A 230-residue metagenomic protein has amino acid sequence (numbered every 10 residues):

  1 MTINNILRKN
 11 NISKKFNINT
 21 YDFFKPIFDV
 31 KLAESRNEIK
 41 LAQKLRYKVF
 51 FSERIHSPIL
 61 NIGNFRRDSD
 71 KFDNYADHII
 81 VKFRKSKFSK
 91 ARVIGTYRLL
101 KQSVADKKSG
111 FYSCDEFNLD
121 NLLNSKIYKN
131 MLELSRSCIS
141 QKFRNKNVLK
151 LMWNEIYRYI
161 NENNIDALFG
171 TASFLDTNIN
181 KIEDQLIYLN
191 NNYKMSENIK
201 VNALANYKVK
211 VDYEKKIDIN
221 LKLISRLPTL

Functional and structural regions predicted by a protein language model:
M1-K25: Short acidic N-proximal helix/loop "leader" segments that mark the beginning of a domain or an inter-domain linker
T2-N5, K48-R54, S103-S109, Q141: N-terminal start-of-chain detector that recognizes signal peptides and the immediate post-cleavage beginning
L7, R36-I39, K87, A105 (+2 more regions): A generic structural micro-environment signature that highlights single residues at secondary-structure boundaries
N10-F16, I59-G63, A76, Y112-D120 (+1 more regions): Short amphipathic alpha-helical surface micro-motifs
N17-D22, F28, I39-K40, N61 (+9 more regions): Generic structural signal for short, flexible, solvent-exposed coil/loop and linker residues
I18-I94, R98-K101: Short amphipathic alpha-helix that is part of the acyltransferase structural core
L99-L230: Acyl-donor binding region in acyl/amide transferases
